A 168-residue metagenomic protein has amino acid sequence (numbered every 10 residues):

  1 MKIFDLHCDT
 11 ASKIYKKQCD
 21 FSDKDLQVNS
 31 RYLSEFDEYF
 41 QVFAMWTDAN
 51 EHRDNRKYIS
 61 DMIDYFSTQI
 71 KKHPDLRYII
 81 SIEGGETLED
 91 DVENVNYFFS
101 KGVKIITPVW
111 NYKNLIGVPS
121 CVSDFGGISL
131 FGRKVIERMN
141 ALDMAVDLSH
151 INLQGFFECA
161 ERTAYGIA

Functional and structural regions predicted by a protein language model:
M1-F125, L130: N-terminal hydrophobic targeting/anchoring segments and the immediately downstream early-domain regions of hydrolases
V92-S100, V122-A168: Histidine/acidic residue-rich metal-binding segments in metalloenzymes
